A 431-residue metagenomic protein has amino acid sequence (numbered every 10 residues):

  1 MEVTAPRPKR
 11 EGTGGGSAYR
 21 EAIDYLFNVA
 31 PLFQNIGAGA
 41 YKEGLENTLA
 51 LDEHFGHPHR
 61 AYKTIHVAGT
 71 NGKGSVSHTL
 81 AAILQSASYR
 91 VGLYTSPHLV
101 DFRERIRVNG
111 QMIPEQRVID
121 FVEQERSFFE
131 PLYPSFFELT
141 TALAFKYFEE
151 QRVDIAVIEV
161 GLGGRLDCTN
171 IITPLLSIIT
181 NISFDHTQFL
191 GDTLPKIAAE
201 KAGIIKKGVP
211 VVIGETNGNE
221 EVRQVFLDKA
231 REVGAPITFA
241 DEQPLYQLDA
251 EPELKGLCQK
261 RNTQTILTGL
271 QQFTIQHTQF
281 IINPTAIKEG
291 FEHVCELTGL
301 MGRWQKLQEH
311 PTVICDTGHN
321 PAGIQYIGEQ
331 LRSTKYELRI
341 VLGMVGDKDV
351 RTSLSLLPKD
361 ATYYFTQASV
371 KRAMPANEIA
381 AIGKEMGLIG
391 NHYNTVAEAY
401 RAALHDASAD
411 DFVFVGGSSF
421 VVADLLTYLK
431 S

Functional and structural regions predicted by a protein language model:
M1-G69, V76, A82-A87: Short functional linear segments
L26, T70, V91, V157 (+7 more regions): Residue-level signal for inorganic ion chemistry
A38-L45, L49-E53, H57-R60, S86-I172: ATP-dependent carboxylate-amine ligase catalytic core
L80-Q85, F148, G383: Hydrophobic alpha-helical packing residues
F129-Y133, T140-N219: Flexible active-site lid/hinge loop adjacent to a nucleotide/diphosphate and Mg2+-phosphate binding pocket
E150, I155-V160, C168-I178, I182-H186 (+2 more regions): Nucleotide phosphate-binding/pyrophosphate-handling subdomain across enzymes that bind or process nucleotide phosphates
L175, F189-I204, V209-Q271: Internal gly/pro-rich beta-alpha loop/helix module that stabilizes soluble enzyme cofactors or their anionic handles
T216-T238, T312-V313, S353-F412: C-terminal helical cap/extension that packs against the catalytic core of soluble nucleotide-cofactor enzymes
